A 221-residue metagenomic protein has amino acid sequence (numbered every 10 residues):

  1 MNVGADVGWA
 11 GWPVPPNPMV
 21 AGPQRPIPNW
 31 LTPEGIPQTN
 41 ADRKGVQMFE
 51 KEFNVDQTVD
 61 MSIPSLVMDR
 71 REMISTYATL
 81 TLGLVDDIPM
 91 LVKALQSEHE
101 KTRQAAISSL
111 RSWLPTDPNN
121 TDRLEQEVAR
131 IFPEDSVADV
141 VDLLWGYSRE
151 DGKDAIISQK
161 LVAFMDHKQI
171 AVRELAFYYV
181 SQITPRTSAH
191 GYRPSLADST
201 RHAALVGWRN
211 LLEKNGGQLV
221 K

Functional and structural regions predicted by a protein language model:
M1-G8: Glycine- and acidic-residue-biased ligand/ion/polar-headgroup-sensing regions
G11-V55: Pro/Ala/Gly-rich low-complexity, hydrophilic intrinsically disordered segments
W12-N17, V128-S148: Short, structured interface segments
D42-N54, S65, E72-V85, K93-Q96 (+3 more regions): Structural detector for internal amphipathic alpha-helices that build alpha-solenoid repeat scaffolds
D56-L66, V85-Q96, T116-A129, G152-A163 (+1 more regions): Amphipathic alpha-helical scaffolding segments comprising HEAT/armadillo-like alpha-solenoid repeats
V67-E72, L95-T102, R130-D135, M165-A171 (+2 more regions): Short coil turns that connect the paired helices of HEAT/ARM alpha-solenoid repeats
V141-G207, L211-K214: Extended alpha-helical scaffolding segments
E213-K221: Eukaryotic intrinsically disordered, low-complexity regulatory tails and linkers enriched in charged/polar residues
